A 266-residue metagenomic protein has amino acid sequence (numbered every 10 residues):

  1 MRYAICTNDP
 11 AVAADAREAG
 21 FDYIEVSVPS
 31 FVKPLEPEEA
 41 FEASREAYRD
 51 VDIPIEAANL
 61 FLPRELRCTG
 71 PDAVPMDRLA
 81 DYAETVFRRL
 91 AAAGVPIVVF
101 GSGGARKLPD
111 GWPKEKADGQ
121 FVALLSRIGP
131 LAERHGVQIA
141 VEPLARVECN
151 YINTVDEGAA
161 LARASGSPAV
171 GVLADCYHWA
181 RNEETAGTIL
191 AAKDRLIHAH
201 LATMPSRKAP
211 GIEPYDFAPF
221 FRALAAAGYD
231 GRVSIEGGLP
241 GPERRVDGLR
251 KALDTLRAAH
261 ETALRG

Functional and structural regions predicted by a protein language model:
M1-A4, Y48: N-terminal amphipathic alpha-helix/helix-capping segment at the start of soluble metabolic enzymes
R2, D9-G20, A80, T85-R88 (+3 more regions): Histidine-acidic metal/acid-base catalytic patches
R2-Y3, M76, C149, C176-H178: Short, flexible loop segments at the rims of nucleotide/cofactor-binding pockets, characterized by
Y3-T7, I24-V26, I55-L60, V98-F100 (+4 more regions): Hydrophobic faces of well-ordered beta-strands that scaffold small-molecule active sites in alpha/beta enzyme cores
D9-A11, V28-S30, F61-R64, G104-R106 (+4 more regions): Active-site-proximal loop/turn and secondary-structure-junction residues that shape catalytic pockets, frequently
D22, V26-G119, I235, L239-P240: Structural motif corresponding to the early beta-alpha repeats
A40-V51, F121-R134, T188-A191, P219-L224: Catalytic-core regions built around general acid/base machinery
T69-G171, L264-G266: Active-site acidic/histidine proton-transfer and metal-coordination neighborhood in alpha/beta enzyme cores
